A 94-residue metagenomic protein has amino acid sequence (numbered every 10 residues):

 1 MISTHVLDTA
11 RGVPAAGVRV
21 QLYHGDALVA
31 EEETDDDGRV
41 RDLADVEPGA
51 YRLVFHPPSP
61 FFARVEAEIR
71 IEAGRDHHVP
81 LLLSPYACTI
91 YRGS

Functional and structural regions predicted by a protein language model:
M1, A27-L28: Short, small/polar residue-rich loop motifs at catalytic or cofactor-binding pockets
M1, G17-R19, A50: Exposed beta-strand and adjacent loop surfaces of beta-rich binding modules that mediate intermolecular recognition
M1-T9: Beta-strand-rich structural segments
V6-L7, L22, E33: Hydrophobic beta-strand positions
G12-Y23: Short, ordered, surface-exposed loop/turn motifs in non-cytosolic proteins
L28-R41: Short, acidic Ser/Thr/Gly-rich low-complexity loop/linker segments typical of extracellular and cell-surface proteins
R41-A50: Short Pro-Gly-centered beta-turn/loop motif in secreted/extracellular proteins
A50-S94: Feature of secretome-associated and extracellular-like proteins
